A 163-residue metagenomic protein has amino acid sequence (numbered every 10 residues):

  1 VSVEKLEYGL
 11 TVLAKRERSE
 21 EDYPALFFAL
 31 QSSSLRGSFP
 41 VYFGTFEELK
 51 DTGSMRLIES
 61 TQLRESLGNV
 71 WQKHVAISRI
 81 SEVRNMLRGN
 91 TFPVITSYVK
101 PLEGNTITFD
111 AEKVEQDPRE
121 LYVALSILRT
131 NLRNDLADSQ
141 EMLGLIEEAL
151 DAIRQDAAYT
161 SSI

Functional and structural regions predicted by a protein language model:
V1-I163: Long, hydrophobic alpha-helical segments that serve as membrane-spanning/inserting helices
